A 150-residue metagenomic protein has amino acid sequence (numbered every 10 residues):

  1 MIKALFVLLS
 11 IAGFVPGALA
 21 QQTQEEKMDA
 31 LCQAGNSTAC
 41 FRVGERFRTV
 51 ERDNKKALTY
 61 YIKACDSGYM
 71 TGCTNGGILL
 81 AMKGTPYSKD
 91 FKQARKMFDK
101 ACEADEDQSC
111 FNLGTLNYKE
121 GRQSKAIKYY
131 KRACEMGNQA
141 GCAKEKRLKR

Functional and structural regions predicted by a protein language model:
F6-G13: Bacterial N-terminal signal peptides
E25, D29, N36-E45, I62 (+3 more regions): Alpha-helical tetratricopeptide repeat
G35-S37, F47-V50, S67-M70, K83-G84 (+2 more regions): Short helix-capping/linker turns of helical repeat alpha-solenoids
R42-V50, N75-K83, N112-K119, K144-K149: Hydrophobic face of amphipathic alpha-helices that form TPR/SEL1-like repeat modules and related alpha-solenoid
E51-R52, K89, G121: Residue-level detector of the short coil/turn that links helix A to helix B within each tetratricopeptide repeat
K131-R150: Terminal, low-structured helical/coil segments at or just beyond the last alpha-helical repeat
